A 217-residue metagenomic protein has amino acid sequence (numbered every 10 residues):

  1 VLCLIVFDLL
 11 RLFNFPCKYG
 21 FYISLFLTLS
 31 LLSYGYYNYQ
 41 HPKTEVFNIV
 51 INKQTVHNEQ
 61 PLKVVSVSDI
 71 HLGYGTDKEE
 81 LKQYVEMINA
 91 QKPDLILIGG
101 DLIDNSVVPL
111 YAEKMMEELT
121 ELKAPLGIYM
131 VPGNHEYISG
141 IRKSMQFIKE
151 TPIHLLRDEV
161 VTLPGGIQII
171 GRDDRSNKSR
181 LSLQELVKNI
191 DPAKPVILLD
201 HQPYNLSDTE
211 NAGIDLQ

Functional and structural regions predicted by a protein language model:
V1-Q40: Non-catalytic terminal accessory segments
R11-F15, I49, E86: Short amphipathic alpha-helical coupling elements at transmembrane boundaries
L29-T55, Y74-E79: Hydrophobic alpha-helical transmembrane segments in integral membrane proteins
Q54-Q217: Soluble catalytic domains of enzymes that build or remodel membrane lipids, polysaccharides, and related
